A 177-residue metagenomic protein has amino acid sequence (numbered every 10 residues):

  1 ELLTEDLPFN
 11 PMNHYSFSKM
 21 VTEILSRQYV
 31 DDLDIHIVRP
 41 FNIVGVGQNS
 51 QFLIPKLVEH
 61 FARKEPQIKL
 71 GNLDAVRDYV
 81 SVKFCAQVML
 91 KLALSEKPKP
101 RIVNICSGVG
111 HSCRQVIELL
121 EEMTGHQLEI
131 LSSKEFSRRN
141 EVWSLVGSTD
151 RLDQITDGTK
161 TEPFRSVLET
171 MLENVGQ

Functional and structural regions predicted by a protein language model:
E1-I37, N49: Catalytic helix-loop patch of NAD(P)-dependent Rossmann-fold dehydrogenases
M20, I43-K56, K64-I68, V82-K83 (+3 more regions): Glycine/proline-rich active-site loop of Rossmann-fold NAD(P)-dependent oxidoreductases
V21, L25, Y29, K56-L57 (+2 more regions): Hydrophobic alpha-helix immediately C-terminal to the catalytic Tyr-X-X-X-Lys motif of short-chain
I37-P40, G47-P55, L73, D78-M89 (+5 more regions): Conserved loop-to-helix N-cap of the C-terminal "lid" that shapes the substrate pocket in Rossmann-like
N72, P100-V103, S112-I117, G125-S144 (+1 more regions): C-terminal "lid/loop" region of Rossmann-like NAD(P)-dependent oxidoreductases
C85-M89, I105, V116, L152 (+1 more regions): Non-catalytic, hydrophobic alpha-helical segments
A93-K97, T124, L172-G176: Short, hydrophobic alpha-helical segments
P163-Q177: Amphipathic terminal alpha-helices
